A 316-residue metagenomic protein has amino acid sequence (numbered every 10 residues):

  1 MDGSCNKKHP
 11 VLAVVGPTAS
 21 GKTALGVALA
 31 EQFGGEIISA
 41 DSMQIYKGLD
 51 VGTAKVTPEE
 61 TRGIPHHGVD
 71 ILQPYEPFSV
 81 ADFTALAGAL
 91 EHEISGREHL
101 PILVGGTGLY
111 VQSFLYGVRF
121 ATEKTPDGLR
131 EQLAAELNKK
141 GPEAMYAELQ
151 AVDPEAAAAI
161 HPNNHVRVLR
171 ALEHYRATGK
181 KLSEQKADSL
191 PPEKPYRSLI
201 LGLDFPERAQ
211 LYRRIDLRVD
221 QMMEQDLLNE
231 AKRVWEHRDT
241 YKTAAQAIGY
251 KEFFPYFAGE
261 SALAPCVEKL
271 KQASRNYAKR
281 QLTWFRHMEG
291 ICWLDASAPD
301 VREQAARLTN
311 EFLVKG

Functional and structural regions predicted by a protein language model:
M1-G316: Phosphate/pyrophosphate-binding catalytic cores of soluble transferases and nucleic-acid-acting enzymes
